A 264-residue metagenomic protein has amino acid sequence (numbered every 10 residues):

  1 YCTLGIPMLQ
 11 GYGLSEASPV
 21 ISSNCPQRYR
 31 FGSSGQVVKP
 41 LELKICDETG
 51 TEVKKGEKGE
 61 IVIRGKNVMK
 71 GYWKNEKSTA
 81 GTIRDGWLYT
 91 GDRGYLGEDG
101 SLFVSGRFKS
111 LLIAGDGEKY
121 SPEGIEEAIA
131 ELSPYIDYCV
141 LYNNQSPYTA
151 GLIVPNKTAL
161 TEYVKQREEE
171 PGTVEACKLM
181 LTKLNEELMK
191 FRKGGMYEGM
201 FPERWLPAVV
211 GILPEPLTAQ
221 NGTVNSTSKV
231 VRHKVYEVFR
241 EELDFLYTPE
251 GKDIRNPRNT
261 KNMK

Functional and structural regions predicted by a protein language model:
Y1-Y29, P134: Gly/Ser/Thr-rich phosphate-binding loop
G13, G35, D92: Active-site glycine-centered loops adjacent to acidic/histidine catalytic or metal-binding residues that shape
Q36-P40, L88: Short coil-to-beta-strand transition motifs
K39, E98, S226: A cytosolic small-molecule/anion-sensing beta-strand core signal
K44-G56, E60-A114, R255-M263: Conserved ATP-binding/catalytic segment of the ANL
G65, K70-G71, R93-W205, P216 (+1 more regions): AMP-binding/adenylate-forming catalytic core of the ANL superfamily
Y138-Y142, P147, K190-K264: Conserved C-terminal "lid"/linker of ANL adenylate-forming enzymes
